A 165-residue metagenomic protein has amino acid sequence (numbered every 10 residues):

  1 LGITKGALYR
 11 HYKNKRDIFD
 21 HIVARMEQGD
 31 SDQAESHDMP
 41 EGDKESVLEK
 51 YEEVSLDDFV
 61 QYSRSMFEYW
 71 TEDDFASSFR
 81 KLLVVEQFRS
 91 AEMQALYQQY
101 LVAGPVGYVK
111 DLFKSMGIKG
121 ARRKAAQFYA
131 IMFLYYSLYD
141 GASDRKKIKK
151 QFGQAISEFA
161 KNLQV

Functional and structural regions predicted by a protein language model:
L1-R25: Helix-turn-helix
G6-A7, M66-T71, F113: Short amphipathic alpha-helical boundary/capping segments
K13-D17, H21, T71-D74, F88 (+2 more regions): Residues in soluble alpha-helical coiled-coils and helical-bundle/repeat scaffolds
K15, I22, M26, D30 (+5 more regions): Hydrophobic/aromatic residues within well-ordered alpha-helical segments
H21, A34-D73, K124-F128: Hydrophobic alpha-helical connector segments
S36-E41, E52, Q154-V165: N-terminal hydrophobic signal/anchor transmembrane helix of membrane proteins
D57, T71-G117, R122, A126: Amphipathic alpha-helical packing segments from all-alpha helical-bundle domains
A95, Q99, A103, L112-F159: Hydrophobic/aromatic-rich alpha-helical bundle segments in the mid-to-C-terminal region
